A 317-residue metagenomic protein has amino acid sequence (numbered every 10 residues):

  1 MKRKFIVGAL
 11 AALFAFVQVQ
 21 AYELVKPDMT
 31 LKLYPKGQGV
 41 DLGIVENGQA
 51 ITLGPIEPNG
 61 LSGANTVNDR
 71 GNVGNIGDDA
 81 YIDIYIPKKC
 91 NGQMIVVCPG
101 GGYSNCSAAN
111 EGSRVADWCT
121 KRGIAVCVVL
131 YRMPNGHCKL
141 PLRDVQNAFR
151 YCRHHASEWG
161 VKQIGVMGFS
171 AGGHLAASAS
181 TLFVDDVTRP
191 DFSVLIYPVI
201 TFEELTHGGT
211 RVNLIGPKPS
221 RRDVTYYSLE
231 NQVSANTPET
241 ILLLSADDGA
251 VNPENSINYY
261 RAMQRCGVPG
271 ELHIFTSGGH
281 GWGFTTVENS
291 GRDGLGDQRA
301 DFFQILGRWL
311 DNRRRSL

Functional and structural regions predicted by a protein language model:
Y22-C90: N-terminal cap/lid segment of alpha/beta-hydrolase-fold proteins
G60-T66, P198-Q232: Mobile cap/lid helix-loop segments that gate and shape the active-site cleft of serine hydrolases
G92-G100: Short beta-strand element of the alpha/beta-hydrolase
S107-V115, V128-Q163, G294-R299: Catalytic nucleophile-loop/oxyanion-hole region of alpha/beta-hydrolase and closely related hydrolase-like folds
N147-T210, V224: Primarily recognizes the serine-hydrolase "nucleophile elbow" in alpha/beta-hydrolase and SGNH/GDSL folds
N236, I241-L244, D248: Short beta-strand/loop motif that positions the catalytic acidic residue of the alpha/beta-hydrolase fold
G249-N258: Conserved alpha/beta-hydrolase "acid-adjacent" motif
I257-L317: C-terminal catalytic histidine-bearing segment of alpha/beta-hydrolase fold enzymes
